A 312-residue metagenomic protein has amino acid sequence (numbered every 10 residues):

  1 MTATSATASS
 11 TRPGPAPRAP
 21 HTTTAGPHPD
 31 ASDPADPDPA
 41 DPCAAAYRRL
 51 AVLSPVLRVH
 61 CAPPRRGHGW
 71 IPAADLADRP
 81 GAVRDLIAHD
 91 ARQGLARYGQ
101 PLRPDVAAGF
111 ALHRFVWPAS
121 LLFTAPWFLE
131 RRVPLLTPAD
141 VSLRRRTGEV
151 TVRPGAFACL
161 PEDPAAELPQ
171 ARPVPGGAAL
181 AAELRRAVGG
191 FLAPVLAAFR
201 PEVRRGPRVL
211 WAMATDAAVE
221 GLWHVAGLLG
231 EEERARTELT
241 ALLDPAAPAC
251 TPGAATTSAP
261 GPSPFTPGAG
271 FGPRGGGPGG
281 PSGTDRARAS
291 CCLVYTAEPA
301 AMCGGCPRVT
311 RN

Functional and structural regions predicted by a protein language model:
T2-A62, F191, L196-W211, T215-T237 (+3 more regions): Non-catalytic accessory segments flanking enzymatic or RNA/DNA-binding domains
T2-E130, P134-R145: N-terminal, charged low-complexity regulatory/assembly segments
P80-G279: Hydrophobic, aromatic-lined core segments that form the binding pocket/scaffold for planar heteroaromatic ligands
A108, P207, D285, P299-A300: A broadly tuned, weak detector of single residues within folded domains
G270-P281, R288-T296: Short, intrinsically disordered, charge-biased short linear motifs at domain edges
R288-R311: Local cysteine-cluster metal-coordination motifs and their immediate loop/turn environment, predominantly Fe-S cluster
